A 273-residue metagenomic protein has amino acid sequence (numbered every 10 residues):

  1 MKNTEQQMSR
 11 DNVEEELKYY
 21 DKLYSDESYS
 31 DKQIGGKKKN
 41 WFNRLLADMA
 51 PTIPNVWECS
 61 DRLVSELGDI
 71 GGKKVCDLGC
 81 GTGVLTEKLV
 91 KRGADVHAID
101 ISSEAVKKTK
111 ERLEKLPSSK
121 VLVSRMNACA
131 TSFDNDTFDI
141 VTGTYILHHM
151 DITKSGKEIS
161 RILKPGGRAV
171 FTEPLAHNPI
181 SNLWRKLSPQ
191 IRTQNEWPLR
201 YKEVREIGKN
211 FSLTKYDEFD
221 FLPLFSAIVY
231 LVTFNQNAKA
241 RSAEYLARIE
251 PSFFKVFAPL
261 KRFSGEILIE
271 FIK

Functional and structural regions predicted by a protein language model:
K2-I70: Conserved class I S-adenosyl-L-methionine
C76, V84-A130: Class I SAM-dependent methyltransferase SAM/SAH-binding core
G81: Conserved glycine-rich SAM-binding loop
C129-I140: A short acidic, Gly/Pro-enriched loop at the edge of an enzyme's catalytic core that lines a small-molecule cofactor
K154-P165: A short glycine-rich, Lys/Arg-flanked "PGG" loop and its adjoining helix->strand segment in the class I
V170-R192: Conserved class I S-adenosyl-L-methionine
E196-S212, Y216: Short alpha-helix
E218-K273: A C-terminal cap/extension of S-adenosyl-L-methionine-dependent methyltransferases that defines the acceptor-substrate
